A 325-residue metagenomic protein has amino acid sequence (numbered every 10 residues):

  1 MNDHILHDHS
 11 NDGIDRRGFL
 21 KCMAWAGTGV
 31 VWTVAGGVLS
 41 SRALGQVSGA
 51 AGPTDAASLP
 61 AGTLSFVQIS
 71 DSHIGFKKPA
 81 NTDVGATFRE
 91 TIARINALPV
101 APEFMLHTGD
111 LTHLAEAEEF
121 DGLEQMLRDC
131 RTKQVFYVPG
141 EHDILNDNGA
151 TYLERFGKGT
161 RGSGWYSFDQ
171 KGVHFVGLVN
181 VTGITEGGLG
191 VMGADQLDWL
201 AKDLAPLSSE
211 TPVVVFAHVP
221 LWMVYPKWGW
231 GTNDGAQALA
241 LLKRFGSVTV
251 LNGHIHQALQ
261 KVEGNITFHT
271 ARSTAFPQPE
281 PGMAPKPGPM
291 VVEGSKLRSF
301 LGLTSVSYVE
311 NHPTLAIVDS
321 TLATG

Functional and structural regions predicted by a protein language model:
M1-G18, S41-R42: N-terminal secretory signal peptides
H7-D8, S41, G45-D121: N-terminal active-site segment of His-dependent metallophosphoesterases
D15-S40: N-terminal export leaders
P53-T54, S58, E116-P212, D234-T249 (+3 more regions): Extended active-site neighborhood of metal-dependent phosphoesterases/phosphodiesterases
I69-S70, M105-G109, F136-E141, F216-A217 (+2 more regions): Active-site neighborhood of phospho(di)ester-bond hydrolases with catalytic His/Asp-centered motifs
F76-K78, L111-T112, V181-M192, W222-K227: Surface-exposed cleft-lining segments at the edges of enzyme active sites
V179-N180, F216-L221, G253-I255, D319: Short, well-ordered beta-to-alpha junction loops that form the rim of enzyme active sites and present histidine/acidic
S208-V224: Short acidic, glycine-rich surface-loop motifs adjacent to enzyme active sites
